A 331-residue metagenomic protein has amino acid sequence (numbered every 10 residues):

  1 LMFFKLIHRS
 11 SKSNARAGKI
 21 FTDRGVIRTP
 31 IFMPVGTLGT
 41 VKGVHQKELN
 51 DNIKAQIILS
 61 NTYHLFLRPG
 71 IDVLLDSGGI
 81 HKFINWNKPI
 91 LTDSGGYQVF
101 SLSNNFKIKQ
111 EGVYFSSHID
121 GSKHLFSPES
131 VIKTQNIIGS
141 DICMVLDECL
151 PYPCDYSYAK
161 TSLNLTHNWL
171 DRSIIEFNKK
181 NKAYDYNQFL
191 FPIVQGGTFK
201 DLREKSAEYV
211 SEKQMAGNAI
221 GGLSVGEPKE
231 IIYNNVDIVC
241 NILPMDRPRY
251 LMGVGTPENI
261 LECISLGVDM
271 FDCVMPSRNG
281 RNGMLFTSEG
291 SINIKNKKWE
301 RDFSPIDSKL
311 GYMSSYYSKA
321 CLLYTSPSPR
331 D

Functional and structural regions predicted by a protein language model:
M2-Y184, I292, N296-E300: Non-catalytic, usually N-terminal nucleic-acid engagement modules in DNA/RNA processing proteins
D93, Q135, V210, E262-C263 (+1 more regions): Hydrophobic alpha-helical segments that mediate membrane insertion or helix-helix packing
E176, K180, Q188-I306: Glycine-rich phosphate/ribose-binding loops and adjacent secondary-structure elements that form binding surfaces
D307-S315: Cys/His-rich short segments
Y324-D331: Conserved small/polar residues in nucleotide/adenosyl-binding loops
